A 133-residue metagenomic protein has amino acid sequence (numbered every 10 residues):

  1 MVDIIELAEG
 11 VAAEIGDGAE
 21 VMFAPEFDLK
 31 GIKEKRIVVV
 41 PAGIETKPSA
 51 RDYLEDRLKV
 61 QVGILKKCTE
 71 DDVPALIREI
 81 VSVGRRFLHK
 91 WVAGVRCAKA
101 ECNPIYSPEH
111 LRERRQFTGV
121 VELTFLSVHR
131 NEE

Functional and structural regions predicted by a protein language model:
M1-F27, A42-E133: Charged, amphipathic alpha-helical segments and their flanking helix caps
I32-G43: A short, hydrophobic beta-strand-centered structural micro-motif
